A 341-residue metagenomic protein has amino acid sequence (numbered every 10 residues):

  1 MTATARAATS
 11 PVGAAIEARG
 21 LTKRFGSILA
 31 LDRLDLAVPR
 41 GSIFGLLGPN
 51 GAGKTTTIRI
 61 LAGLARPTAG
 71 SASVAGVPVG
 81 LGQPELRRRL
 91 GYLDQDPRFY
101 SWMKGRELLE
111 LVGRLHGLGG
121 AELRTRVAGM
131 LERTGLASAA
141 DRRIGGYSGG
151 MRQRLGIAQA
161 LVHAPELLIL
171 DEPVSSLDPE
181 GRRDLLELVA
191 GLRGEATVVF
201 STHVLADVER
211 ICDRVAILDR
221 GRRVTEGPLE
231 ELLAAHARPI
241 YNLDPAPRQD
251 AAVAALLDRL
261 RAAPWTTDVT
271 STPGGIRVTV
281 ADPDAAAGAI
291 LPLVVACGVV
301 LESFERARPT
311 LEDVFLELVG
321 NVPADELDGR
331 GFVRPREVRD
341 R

Functional and structural regions predicted by a protein language model:
A62: Helix-to-loop junction immediately C-terminal to a conserved catalytic motif
G70-L81, E85-L86: Conserved ABC transporter NBD signature motif
E110, R114, A121-A139: Conserved ABC ATPase "signature" region
V162-E166, E195: A short, proline-enriched helix->beta-strand linker immediately N-terminal to the Walker B motif in ABC-type P-loop
L168-E172: Catalytic Walker B motif of ABC-type/P-loop ATPase nucleotide-binding domains
D184-A281: ABC transporter nucleotide-binding domain
